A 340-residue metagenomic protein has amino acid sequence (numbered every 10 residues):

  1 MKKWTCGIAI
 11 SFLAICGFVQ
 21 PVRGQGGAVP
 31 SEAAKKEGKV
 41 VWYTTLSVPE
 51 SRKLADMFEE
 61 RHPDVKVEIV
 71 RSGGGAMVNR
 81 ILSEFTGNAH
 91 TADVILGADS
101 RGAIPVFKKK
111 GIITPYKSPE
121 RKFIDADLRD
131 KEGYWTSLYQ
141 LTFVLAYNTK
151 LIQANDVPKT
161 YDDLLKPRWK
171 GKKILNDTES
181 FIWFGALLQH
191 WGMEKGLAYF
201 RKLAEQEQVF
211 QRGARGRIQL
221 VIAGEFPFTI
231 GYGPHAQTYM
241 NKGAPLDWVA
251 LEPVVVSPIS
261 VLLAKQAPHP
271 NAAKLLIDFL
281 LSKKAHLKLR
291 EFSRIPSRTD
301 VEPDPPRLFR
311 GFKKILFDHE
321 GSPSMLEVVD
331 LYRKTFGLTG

Functional and structural regions predicted by a protein language model:
R23-V41, E59-E60, K166-G171: Immediate post-signal peptide segment of exported/extracytoplasmic ligand-binding proteins
A28, Y43-A55, V67-L82, H90-E225: Extracytoplasmic ligand-binding site segments that recognize negatively charged/polar headgroups
L54, K195, Y199-K202, P268-L280 (+1 more regions): Short amphipathic alpha-helical coupling segments at ligand-binding clamshell hinges and other catalytic/signaling
R101-V106, F226-P245: A ligand-binding cleft/hinge motif common to bilobed small-molecule-binding domains
A126, L141, F200-A204, V209-Q211 (+4 more regions): Periplasmic-binding protein-like
A146-L151, L188-Q189, S257-H269, K288-L289: A bilobed periplasmic-binding-protein/Venus flytrap-type ligand-binding module shared by bacterial periplasmic
W169-E179, L280-E302: Periplasmic-binding protein-like
P303-G340: Extracellular/periplasmic bilobal clamshell ligand-binding domains
